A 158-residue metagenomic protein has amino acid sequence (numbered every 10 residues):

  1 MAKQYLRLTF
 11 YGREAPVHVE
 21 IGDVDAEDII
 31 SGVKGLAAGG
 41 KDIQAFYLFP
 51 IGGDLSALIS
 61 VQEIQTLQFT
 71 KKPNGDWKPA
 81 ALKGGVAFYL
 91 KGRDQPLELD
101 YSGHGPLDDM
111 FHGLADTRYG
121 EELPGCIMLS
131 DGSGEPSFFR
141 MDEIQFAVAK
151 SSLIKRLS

Functional and structural regions predicted by a protein language model:
M1-S158: Eukaryotic intrinsically disordered, low-complexity regulatory linkers and tails enriched in Ser/Thr/Pro
